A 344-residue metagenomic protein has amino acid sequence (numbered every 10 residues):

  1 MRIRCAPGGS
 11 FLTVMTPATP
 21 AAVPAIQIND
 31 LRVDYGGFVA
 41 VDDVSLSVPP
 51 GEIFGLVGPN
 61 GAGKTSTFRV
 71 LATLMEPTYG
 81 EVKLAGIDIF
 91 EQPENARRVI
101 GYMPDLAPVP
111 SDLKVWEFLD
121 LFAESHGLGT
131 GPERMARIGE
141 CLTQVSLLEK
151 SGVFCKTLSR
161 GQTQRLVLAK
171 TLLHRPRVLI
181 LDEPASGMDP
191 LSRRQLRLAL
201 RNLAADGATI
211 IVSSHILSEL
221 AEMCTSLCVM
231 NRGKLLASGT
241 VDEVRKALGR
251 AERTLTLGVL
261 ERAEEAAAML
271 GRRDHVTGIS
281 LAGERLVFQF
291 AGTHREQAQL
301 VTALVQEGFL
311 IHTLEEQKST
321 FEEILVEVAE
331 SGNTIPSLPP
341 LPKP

Functional and structural regions predicted by a protein language model:
F11, T16, G292-P344: C-terminal coupling/interaction segments
T16-P24: Extreme N-terminus of proteins, especially the signal/transit-peptide cleavage junction and the first residues
V23-I26, V33-V212, L217-N231, L236-A237: ABC transporter nucleotide-binding domains
R197-A291: ABC transporter nucleotide-binding domain
